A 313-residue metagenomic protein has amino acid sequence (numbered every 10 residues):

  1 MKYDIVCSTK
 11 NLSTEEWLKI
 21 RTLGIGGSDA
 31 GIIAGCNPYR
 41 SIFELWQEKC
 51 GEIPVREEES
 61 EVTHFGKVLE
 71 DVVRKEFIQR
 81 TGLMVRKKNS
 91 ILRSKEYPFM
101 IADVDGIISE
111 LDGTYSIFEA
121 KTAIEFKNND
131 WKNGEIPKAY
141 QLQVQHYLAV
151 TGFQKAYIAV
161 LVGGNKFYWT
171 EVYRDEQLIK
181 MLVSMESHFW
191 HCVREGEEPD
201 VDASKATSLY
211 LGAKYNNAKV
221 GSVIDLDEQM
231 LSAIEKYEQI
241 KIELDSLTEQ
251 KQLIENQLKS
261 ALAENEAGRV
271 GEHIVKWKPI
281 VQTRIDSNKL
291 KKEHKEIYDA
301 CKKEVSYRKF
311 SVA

Functional and structural regions predicted by a protein language model:
M1-A313: Accessory terminal regions of nucleic-acid processing enzymes
